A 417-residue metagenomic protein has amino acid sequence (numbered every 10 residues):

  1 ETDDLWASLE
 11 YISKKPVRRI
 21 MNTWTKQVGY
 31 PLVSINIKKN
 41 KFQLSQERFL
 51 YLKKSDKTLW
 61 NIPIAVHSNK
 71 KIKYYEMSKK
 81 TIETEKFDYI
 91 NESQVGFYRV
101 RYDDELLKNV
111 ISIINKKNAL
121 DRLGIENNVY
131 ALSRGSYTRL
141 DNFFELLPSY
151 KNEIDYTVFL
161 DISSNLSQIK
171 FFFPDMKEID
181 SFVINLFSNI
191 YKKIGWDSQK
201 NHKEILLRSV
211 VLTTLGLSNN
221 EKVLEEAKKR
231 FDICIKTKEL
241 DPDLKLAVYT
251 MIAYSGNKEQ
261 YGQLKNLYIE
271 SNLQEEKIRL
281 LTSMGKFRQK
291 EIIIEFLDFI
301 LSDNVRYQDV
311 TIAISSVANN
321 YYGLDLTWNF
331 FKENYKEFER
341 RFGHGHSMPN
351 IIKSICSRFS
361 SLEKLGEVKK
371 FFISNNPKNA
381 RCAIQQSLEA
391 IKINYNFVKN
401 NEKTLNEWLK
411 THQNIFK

Functional and structural regions predicted by a protein language model:
E1-F49: Gly/Pro-rich turn-and-neighbor structural signature
A7, N36-K38, Q43-S45, L52-D56 (+2 more regions): Long, ordered, helix-rich scaffold segments
T25-Q27, K54-L59: A short catalytic or substrate-binding loop motif that flags glycine-/basic-rich loops and adjacent residues that bind
P63-A65: Extended repeat-based solenoid scaffolds, especially LRR ectodomains and other repeat-derived architectures
